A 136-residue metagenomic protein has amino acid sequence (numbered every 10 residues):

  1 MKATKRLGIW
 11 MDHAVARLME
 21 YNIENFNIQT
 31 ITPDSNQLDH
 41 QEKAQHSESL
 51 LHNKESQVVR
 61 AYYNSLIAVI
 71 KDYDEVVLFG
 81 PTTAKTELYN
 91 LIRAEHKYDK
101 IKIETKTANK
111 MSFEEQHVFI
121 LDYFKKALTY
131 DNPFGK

Functional and structural regions predicted by a protein language model:
M1-K136: Terminal alpha-helical anchor/extension segments at protein ends
